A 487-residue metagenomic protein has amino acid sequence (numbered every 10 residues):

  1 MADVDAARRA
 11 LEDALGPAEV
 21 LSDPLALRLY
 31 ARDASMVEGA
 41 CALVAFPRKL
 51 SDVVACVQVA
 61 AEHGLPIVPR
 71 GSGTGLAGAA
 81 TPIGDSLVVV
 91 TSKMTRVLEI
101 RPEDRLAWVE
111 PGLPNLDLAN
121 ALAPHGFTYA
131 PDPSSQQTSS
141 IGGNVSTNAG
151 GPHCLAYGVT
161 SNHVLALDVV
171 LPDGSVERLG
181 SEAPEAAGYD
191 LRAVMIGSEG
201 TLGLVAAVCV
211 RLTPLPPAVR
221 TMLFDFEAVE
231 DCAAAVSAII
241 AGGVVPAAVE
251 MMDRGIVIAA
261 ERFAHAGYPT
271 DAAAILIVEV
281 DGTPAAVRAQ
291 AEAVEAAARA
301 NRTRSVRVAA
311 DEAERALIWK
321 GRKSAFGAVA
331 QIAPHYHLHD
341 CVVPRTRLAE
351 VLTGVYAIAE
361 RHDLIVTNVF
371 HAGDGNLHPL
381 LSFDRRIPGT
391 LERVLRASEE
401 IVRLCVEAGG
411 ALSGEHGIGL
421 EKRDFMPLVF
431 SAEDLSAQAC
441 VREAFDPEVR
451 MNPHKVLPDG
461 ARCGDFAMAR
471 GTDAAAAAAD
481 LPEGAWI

Functional and structural regions predicted by a protein language model:
M1-I487: Noncatalytic alpha-helical scaffold of FAD-dependent oxidoreductases
